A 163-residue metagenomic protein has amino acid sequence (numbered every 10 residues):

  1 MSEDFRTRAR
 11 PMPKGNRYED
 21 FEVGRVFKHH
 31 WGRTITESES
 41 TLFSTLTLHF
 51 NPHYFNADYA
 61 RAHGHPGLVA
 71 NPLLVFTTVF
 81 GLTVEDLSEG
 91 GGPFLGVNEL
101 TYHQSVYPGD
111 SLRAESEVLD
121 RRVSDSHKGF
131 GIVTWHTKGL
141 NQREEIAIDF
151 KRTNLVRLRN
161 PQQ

Functional and structural regions predicted by a protein language model:
S2-E22, V106-S111, E115-Q163: HotDog/MaoC-like acyl-thioester-processing domains
S2-V97, I148, R159-Q163: Hot-dog-fold acyl-thioester-processing enzymes
W31, T101, D120-R122: Short, well-ordered turn and helix-capping elements at secondary-structure junctions
E89-L95, T101-P108, A114: Mid-chain, well-packed structural core segment of small domains
